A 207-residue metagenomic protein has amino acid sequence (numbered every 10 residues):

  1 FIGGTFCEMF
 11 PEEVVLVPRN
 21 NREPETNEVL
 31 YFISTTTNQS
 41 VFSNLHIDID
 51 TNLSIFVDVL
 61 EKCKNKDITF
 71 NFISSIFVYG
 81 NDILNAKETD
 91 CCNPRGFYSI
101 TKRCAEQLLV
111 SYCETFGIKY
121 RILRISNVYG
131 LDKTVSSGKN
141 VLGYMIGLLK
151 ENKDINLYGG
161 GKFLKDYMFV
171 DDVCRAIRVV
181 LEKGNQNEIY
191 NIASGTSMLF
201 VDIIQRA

Functional and structural regions predicted by a protein language model:
F1-I33, T37, S137: N-terminal Rossmann/SDR dinucleotide-binding element
R22-T51, K62, V78: NAD(P)H-binding glycine-rich loop region in Rossmannoid oxidoreductase-like domains and their noncatalytic homologs
V29, V57-F97: Conserved Rossmann-fold NAD(P)-dependent oxidoreductase catalytic core, especially the SDR/UDP-sugar
N38-Q39, F72-N85, F97-R103, T115 (+1 more regions): Conserved catalytic-site region of short-chain dehydrogenase/reductase
S43-D58, C92, G96, I100-R103: Glycine-rich NAD(P)-binding loop of the Rossmann-fold in SDR/ketoreductase-type enzymes
N81, N93-R121, S126, L149-E151: Active-site Tyr-X1-5-Lys
R103, F116, V128-G143, K153-D154 (+5 more regions): Glycine/proline-rich active-site loop of Rossmann-fold NAD(P)-dependent oxidoreductases
